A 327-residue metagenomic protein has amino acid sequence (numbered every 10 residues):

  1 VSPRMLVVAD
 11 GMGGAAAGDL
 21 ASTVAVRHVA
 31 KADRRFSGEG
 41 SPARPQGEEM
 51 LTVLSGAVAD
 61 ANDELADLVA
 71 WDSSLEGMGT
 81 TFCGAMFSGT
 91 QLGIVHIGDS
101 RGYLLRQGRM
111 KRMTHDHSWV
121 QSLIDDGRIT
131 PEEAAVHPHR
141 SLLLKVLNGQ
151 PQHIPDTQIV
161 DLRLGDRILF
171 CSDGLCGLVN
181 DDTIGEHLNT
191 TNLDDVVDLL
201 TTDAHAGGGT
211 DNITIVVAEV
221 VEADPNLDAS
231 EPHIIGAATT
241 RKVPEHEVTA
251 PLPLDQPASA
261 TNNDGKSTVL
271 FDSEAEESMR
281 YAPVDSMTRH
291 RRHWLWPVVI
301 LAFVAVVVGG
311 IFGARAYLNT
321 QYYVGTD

Functional and structural regions predicted by a protein language model:
V1-R291, P297: PP2C/PPM-type serine/threonine phosphatase catalytic domain
R292-Y317: Single-pass alpha-helical transmembrane signal-anchor segments
A316-T326: Ser/Thr/Pro/Gly-rich low-complexity linker/stalk segments immediately outside membranes or between
